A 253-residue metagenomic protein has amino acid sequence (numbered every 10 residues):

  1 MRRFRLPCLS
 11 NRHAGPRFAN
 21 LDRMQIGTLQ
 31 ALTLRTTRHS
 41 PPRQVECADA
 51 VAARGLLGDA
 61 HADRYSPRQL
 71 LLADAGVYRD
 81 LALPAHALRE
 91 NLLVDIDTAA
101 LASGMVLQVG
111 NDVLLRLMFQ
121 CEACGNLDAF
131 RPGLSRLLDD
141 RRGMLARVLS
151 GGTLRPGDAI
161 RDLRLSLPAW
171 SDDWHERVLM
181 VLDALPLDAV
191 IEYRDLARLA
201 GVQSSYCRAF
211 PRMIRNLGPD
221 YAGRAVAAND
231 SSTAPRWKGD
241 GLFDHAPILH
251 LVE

Functional and structural regions predicted by a protein language model:
F18-N126, G151-T153: Electropositive, beta-rich accessory/interaction domains or terminal extensions that provide binding surfaces
D112, Q120, A159, R164-S166: Short, surface-exposed secondary-structure boundary micro-motifs
L117-L149, P168-W174: Flexible glycine-rich active-site/ligand-binding loops centered on an Asp-His dyad
D140-R164, L242-E253: Well-ordered alpha/beta subsegment
D173-E253: Nucleic acid-binding interface residues in structured DNA/RNA-binding domains, emphasizing the DNA-engaging scaffolds
